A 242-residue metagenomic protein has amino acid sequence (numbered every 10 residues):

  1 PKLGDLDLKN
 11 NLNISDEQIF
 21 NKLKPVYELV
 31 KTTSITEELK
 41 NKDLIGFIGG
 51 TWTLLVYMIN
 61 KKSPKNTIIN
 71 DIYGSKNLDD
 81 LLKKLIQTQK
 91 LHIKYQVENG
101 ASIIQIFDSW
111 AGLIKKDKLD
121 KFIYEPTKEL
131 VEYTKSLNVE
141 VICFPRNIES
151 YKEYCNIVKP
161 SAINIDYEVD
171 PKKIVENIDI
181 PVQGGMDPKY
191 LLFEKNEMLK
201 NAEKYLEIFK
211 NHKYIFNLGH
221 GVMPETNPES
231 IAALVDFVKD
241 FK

Functional and structural regions predicted by a protein language model:
P1-I35: A gly/proline- and charged-residue-enriched helix-loop-helix capping module
K22-K242: Active-site loop segments of alpha/beta catalytic cores
